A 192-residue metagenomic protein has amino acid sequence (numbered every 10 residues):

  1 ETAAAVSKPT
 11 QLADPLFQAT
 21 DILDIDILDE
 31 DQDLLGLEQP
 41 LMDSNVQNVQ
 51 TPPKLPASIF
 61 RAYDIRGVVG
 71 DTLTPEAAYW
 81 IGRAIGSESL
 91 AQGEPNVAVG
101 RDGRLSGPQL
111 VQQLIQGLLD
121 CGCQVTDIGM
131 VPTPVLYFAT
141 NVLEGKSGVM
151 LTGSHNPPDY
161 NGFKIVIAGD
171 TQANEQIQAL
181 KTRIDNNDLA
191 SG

Functional and structural regions predicted by a protein language model:
A3-Q109, Q113: An N-terminal, well-structured beta->alpha segment
N45, N161-G192: Gly/Ser/Thr-enriched, mixed-charge loops and adjacent short helices that form phosphate/oxyanion-binding elements
P53, F60, L114-L118, L136-F138 (+3 more regions): Bulky hydrophobic/aromatic packing residues
D64-I65, G100-R101, T126, A173 (+1 more regions): Proteins with a high burden of low-complexity, intrinsically disordered sequence enriched in S/T/G/P/A and R, requiring
G70-L73, I128, Q172: Pocket-edge positions in alpha/beta enzyme catalytic cores
Y79-S87, P134, F138, Q178: Short, contiguous clusters of charged residues that form electrostatic/catalytic patches at enzyme active sites, used
R83, S87-A91, C123, T182-L189: Generic secondary-structure signature for well-ordered alpha-helical cores
G93-P158, G162-A168: Ferredoxin-reductase
